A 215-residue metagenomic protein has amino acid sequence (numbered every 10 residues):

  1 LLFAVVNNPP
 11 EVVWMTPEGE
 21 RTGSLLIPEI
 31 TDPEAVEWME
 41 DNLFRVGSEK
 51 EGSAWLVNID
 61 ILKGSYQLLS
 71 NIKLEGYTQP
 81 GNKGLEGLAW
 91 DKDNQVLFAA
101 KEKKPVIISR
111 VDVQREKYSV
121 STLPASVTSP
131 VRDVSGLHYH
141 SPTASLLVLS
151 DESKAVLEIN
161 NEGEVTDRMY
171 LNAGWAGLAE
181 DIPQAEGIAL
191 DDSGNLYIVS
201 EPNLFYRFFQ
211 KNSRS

Functional and structural regions predicted by a protein language model:
L1-S215: Sequence/structural signature of beta-propeller domains
